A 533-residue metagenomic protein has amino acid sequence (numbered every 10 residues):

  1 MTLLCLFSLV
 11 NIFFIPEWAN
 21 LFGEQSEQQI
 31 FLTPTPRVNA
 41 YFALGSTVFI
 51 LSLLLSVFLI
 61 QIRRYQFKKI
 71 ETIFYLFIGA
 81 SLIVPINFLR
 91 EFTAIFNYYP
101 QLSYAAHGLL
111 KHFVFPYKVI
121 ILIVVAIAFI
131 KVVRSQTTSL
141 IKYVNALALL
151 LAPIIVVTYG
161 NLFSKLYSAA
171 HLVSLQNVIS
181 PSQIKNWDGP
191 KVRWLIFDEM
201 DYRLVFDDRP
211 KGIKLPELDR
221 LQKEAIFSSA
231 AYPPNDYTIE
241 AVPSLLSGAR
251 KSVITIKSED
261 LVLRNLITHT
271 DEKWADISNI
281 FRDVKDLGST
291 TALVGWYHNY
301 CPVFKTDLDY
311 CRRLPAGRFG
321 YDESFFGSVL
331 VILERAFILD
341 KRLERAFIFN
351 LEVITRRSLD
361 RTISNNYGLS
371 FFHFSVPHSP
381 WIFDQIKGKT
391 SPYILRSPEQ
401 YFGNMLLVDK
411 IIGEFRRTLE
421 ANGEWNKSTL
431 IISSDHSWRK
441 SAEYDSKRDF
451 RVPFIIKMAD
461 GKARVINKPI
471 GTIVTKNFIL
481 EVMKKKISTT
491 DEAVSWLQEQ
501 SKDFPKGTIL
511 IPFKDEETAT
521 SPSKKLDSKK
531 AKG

Functional and structural regions predicted by a protein language model:
M1-G533: Catalytic domains that recognize anionic headgroups
